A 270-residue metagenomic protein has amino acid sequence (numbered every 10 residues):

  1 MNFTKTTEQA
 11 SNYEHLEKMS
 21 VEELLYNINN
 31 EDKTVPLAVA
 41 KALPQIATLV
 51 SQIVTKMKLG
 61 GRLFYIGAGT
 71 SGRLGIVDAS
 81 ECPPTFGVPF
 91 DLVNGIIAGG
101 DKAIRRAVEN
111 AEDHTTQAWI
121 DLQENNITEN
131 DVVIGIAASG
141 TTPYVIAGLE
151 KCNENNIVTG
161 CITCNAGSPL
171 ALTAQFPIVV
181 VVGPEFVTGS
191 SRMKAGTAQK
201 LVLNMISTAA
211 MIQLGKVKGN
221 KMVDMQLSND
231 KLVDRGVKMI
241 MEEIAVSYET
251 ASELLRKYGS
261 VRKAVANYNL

Functional and structural regions predicted by a protein language model:
M1-A38: Cofactor-/ligand-binding subdomain signature composed of acidic, glycine-rich, tryptophan-containing flexible loops
E31-K41, A107, V132-G135: Short, basic, glycine/proline-bearing loop/turn elements
K41-K56: A short, well-structured juxtamembrane/interface segment
G60-G61, N156: Glycine-centered short loops/turns at secondary-structure junctions
R62-G67: Short glycine-rich phosphate-binding loop at a beta-alpha junction
A68-L201, A210-L214: Glycine-rich phosphate-binding loops that contact phosphosugars or nucleotide phosphates
A210-L270: Short, amphipathic alpha-helical interaction segments embedded in low-complexity terminal/linker regions of eukaryotic
